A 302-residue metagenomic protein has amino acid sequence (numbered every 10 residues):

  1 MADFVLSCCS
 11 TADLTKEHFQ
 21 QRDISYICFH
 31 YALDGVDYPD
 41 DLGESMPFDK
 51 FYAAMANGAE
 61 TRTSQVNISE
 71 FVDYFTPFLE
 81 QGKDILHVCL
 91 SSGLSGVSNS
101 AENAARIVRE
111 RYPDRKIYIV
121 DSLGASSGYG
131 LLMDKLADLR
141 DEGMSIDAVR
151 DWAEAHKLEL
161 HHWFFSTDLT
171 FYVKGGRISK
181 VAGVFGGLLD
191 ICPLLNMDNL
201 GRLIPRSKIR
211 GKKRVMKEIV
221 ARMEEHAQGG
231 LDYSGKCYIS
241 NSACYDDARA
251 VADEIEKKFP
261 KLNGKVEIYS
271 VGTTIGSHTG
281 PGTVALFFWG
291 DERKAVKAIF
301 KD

Functional and structural regions predicted by a protein language model:
D3, T11-F19, I24-H30, G35 (+5 more regions): Mixed-charge interfacial surface used for oligomerization/domain docking and macromolecular partner engagement
D3-V5, L79: A general secondary-structure boundary signal
V5-Q65, E70: N-terminal glycine-rich anion-binding loop in soluble enzyme alpha/beta folds
S7, L86-H87, Y238: Structural motif
Y38, F51-Y52, F71, F75 (+4 more regions): Aromatic side chains
A56-S92, N99, N103, R150: Glycine-rich phosphate- or other oxyanion-binding loops that anchor nucleotides, phosphorylated ligands
K83-L86, R115-V120: Short, flexible active-site-proximal loops enriched in glycine and acidic residues
